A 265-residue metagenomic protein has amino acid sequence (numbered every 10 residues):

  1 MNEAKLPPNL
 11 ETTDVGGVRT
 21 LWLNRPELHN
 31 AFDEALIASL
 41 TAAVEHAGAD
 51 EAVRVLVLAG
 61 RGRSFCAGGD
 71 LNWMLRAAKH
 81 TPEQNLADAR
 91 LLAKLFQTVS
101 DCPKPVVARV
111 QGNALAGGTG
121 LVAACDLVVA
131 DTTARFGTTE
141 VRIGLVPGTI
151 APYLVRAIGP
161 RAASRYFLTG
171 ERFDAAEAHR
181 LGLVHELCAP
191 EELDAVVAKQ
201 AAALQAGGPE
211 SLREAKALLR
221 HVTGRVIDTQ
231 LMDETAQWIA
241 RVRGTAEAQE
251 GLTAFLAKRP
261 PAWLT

Functional and structural regions predicted by a protein language model:
M1-R61, K94-Q97: Conserved CoA-thioester-binding segment of acyl-CoA-metabolizing enzymes
L21, R25, L40, L58 (+6 more regions): Terminal peptide-recognition signature
P26, V129-A134, V184-D233, A240 (+2 more regions): C-terminal long alpha-helix characteristic of the crotonase
A38, G60-Q97, A114, V226-I227: Glycine- (often His-adjacent) and acidic-residue-rich active-site loop that binds/positions the CoA thioester
F96-I143: Glycine-rich beta-to-alpha active-site loop
G117-V128, T132-T133, A151, A175-E177 (+2 more regions): Active-site-proximal glycine-rich helix-loop-beta segment
L127, R165, T169-E171, E177 (+2 more regions): Well-ordered beta-strand positions
P152-R161: Hydrophobic, secondary-structure "cap" segments at the distal end of domains
